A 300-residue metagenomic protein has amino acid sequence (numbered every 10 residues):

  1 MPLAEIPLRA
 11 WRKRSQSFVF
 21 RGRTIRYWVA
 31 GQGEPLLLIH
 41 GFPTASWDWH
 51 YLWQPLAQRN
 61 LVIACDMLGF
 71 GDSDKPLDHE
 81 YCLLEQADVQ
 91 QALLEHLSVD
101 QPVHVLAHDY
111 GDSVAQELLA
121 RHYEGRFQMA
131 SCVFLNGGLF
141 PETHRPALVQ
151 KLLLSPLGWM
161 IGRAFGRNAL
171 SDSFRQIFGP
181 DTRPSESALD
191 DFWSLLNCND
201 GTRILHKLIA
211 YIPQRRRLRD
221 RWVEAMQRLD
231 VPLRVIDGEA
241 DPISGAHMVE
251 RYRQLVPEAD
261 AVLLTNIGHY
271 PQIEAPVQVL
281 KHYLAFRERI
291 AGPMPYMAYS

Functional and structural regions predicted by a protein language model:
M1-L36, A57-N60, E95, V99-P102 (+3 more regions): Alpha/beta-hydrolase fold catalytic core
F18-R21, W28, A64-A107, G125 (+1 more regions): Active-site loop/oxyanion-hole signature of alpha/beta-hydrolase fold enzymes
R26-D72: Conserved HGGG/HGGXW glycine-rich cap/lid loop of the alpha/beta-hydrolase fold
Q101-H144: Conserved hydrolase catalytic core segment
T143, A164-R228: Conserved alpha/beta-hydrolase catalytic His-Asp/Glu region
L229, V235-D237: Short beta-strand/loop motif that positions the catalytic acidic residue of the alpha/beta-hydrolase fold
A240-S244: Acidic catalytic loop of the alpha/beta-hydrolase fold
L264-L280: Catalytic histidine-centered segment of alpha/beta-hydrolase-like enzymes
